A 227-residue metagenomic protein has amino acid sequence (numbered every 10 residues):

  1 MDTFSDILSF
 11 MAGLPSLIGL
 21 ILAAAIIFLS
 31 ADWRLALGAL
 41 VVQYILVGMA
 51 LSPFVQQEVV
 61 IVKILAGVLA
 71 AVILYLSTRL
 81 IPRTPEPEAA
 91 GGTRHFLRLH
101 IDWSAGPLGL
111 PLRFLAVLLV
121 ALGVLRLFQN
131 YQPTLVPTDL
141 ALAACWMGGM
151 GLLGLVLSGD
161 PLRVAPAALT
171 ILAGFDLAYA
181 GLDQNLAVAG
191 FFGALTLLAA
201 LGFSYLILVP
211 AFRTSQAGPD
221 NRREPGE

Functional and structural regions predicted by a protein language model:
M1-E227: Alpha-helical transmembrane segments of multi-pass membrane proteins predominantly involved in bioenergetics
